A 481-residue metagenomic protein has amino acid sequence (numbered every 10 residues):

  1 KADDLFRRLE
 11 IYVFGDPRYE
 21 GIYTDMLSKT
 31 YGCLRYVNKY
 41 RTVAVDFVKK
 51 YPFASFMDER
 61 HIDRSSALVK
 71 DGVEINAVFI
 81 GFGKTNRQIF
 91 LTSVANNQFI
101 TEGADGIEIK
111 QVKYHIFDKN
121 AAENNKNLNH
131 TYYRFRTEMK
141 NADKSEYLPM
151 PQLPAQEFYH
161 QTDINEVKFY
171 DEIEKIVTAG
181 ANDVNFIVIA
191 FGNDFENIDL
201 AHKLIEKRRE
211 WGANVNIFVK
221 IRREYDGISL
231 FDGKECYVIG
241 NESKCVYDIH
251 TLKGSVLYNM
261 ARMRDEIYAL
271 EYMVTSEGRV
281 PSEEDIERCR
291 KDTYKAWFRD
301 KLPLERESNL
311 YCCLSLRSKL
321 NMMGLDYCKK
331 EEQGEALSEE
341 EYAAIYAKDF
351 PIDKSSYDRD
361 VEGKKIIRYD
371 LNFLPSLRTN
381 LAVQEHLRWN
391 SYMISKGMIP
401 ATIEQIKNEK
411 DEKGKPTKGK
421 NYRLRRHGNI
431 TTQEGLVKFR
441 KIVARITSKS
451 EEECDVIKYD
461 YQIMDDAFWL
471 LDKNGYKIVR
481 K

Functional and structural regions predicted by a protein language model:
K1-R288, D292-Y392, G397-G414, T432-D472 (+1 more regions): Cytosolic regulatory regions of ion transport systems
T417-H427, T431, G435: Basic/Trp-rich segment in TM-proximal cytosolic loops or flexible interdomain/linker regions
